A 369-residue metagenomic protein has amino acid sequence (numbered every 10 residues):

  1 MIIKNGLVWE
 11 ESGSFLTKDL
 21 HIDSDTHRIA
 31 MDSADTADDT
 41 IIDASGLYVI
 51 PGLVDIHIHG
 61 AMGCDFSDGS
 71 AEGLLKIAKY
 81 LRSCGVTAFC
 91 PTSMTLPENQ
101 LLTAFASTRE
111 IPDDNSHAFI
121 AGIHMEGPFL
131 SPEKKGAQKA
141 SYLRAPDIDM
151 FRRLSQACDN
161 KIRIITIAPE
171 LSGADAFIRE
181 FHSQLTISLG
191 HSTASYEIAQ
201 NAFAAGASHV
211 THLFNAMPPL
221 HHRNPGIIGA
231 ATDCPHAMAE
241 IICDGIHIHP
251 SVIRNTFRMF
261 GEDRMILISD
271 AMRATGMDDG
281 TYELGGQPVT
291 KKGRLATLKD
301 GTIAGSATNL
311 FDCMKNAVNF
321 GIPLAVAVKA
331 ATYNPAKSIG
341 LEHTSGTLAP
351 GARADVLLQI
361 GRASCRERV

Functional and structural regions predicted by a protein language model:
M1-I50: Histidine-rich, glycine-flanked metal-binding segment
G46, L81, M125, F181 (+3 more regions): Conserved, mostly hydrophobic/aromatic
Y48, I56, F66-A118, Y142-A157 (+1 more regions): Alpha-helical scaffold segments that flank or form the walls of functional sites
H59, L75-A104, A118-S131, C158-E170 (+4 more regions): Divalent metal-dependent hydrolysis catalytic cores, especially in the metallo-beta-lactamase
K79-C90, S131-D159, N201-L213, N224-M238 (+1 more regions): Active-site gating loops and adjacent loop-to-helix segments of metal-dependent hydrolytic enzymes
Q156-M277: Active-site core of metal-dependent hydrolases
A230-A239, G245, F257-S269, A274-L358: His/Asp/Glu-enriched, well-ordered alpha-helical/loop segment that forms or immediately abuts the divalent-metal
Q359-V369: Residue-level detector of conserved catalytic or cofactor/ligand-binding positions in enzyme active sites
